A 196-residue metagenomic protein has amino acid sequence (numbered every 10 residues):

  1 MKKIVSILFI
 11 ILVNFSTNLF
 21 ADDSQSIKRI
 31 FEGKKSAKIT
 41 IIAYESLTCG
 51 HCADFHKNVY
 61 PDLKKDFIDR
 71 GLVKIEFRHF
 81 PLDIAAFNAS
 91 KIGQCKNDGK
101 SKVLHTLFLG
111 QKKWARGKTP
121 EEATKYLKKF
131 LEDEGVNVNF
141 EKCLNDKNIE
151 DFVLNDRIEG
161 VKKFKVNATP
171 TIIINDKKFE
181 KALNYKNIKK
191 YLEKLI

Functional and structural regions predicted by a protein language model:
K2-D83, F87, E132, I149-K163 (+1 more regions): Extracytoplasmic thiol/disulfide redox context detector
P81-A168, I173-K186, K190-I196: Cysteine-centric redox/oxidoreductase cores and disulfide-bonded domains
